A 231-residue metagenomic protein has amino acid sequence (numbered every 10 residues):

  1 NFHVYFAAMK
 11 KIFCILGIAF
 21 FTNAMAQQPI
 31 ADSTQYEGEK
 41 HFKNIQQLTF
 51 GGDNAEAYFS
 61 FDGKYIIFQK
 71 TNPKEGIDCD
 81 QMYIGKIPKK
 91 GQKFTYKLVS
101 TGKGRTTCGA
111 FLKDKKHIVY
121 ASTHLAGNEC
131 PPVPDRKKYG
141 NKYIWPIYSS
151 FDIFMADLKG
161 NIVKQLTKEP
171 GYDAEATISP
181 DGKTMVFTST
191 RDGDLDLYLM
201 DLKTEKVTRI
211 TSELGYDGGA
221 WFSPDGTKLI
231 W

Functional and structural regions predicted by a protein language model:
N1-P29: Bacterial Sec-dependent N-terminal signal peptides
I30-G52, G85-R105, A156-Y172, M200-Y216: Multi-bladed beta-propeller domains
D32-S33, N44-I77: Beta-strand-rich domains and repeat architectures in extracellular enzymes and scaffolds, especially beta-propellers
F50-D53, Q69-M82, S100-T106, A121-D152 (+3 more regions): A flexible loop/linker signature enriched in serine peptidases of the S9 family
F61-D62, K113-D114, P180-D181, P224-D225: Residue-level detector of Asp-centered blade-edge/turn motifs that repeat once per structural unit in beta-propeller
G63-I67, I118, G182-V186, L229: Hydrophobic beta-strand positions that form the internal "hydrophobic ladder" of WD40/Gbeta-like beta-propeller blades
I162-P224, I230-W231: Solenoidal tandem-repeat scaffolds enriched in leucines and small polar residues
